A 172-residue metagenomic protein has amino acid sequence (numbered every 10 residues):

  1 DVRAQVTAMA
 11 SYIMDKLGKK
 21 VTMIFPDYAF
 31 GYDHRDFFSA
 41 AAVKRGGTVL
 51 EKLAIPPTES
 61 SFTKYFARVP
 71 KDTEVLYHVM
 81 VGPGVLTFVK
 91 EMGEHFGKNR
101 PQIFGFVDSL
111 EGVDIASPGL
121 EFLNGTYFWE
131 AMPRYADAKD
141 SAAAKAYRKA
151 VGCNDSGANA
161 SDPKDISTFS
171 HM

Functional and structural regions predicted by a protein language model:
D1-H95, A138, A142: Extracellular/periplasmic Venus flytrap/periplasmic-binding protein
M92-H171: Extracellular/periplasmic periplasmic-binding protein-like sensory domains
